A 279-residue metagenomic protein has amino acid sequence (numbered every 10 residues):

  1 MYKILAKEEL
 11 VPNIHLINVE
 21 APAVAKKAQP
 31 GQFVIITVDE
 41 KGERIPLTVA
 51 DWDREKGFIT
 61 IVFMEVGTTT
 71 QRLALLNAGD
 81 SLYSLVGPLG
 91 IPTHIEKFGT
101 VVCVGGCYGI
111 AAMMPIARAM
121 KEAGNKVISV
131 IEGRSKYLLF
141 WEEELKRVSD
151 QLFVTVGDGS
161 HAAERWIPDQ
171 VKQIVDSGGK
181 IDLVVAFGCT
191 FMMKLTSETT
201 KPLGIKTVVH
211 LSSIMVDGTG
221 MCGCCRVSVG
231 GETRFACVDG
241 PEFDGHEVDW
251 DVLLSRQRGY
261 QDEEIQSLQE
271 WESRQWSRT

Functional and structural regions predicted by a protein language model:
M1-D80: Ferredoxin-reductase
A6, D51, V154-V156, V209 (+1 more regions): Structural signal for conserved beta-strand scaffold positions within catalytic alpha/beta enzyme cores
I36, S84-L85, V227: A generic structural signal for residues embedded in beta-strands
D39, G87-P88, G230: Short, surface-exposed secondary-structure boundary micro-motifs
G42-D51, L89-G99, C237: Short, Lys/Arg- and Gly-enriched loop/turn segments at beta-strand edges
T68-V216: FNR/FR-type flavoprotein reductase catalytic core
A112, T190-F191, S212-E242: Local cysteine-cluster metal-coordination motifs and their immediate loop/turn environment, predominantly Fe-S cluster
F235-D239, F243-T279: Short Fe-S-cluster ligation motifs
